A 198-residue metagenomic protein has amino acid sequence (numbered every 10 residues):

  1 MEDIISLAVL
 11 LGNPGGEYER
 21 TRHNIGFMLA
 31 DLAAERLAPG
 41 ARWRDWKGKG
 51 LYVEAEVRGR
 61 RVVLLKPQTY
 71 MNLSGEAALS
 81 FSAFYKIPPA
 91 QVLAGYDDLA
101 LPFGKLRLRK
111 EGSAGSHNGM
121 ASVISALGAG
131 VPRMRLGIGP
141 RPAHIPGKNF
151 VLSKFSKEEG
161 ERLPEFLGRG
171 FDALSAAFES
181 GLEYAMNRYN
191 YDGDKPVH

Functional and structural regions predicted by a protein language model:
M1-E111, A121-M134, P142-P146, E161-V197: Nucleotide and nucleotide-moiety/phosphate-recognizing core
R107-S113, V151-F155: Short glycine-enriched, charge-decorated loop/helix-capping segments at active-site entrances that position
I138: Gly/charged, well-structured mid-domain segments that form the phosphate/adenylate-handling core of ATP-dependent
R141-F155: The feature captures the short pre-catalytic strand/loop hairpin that immediately precedes and shapes the active-site
